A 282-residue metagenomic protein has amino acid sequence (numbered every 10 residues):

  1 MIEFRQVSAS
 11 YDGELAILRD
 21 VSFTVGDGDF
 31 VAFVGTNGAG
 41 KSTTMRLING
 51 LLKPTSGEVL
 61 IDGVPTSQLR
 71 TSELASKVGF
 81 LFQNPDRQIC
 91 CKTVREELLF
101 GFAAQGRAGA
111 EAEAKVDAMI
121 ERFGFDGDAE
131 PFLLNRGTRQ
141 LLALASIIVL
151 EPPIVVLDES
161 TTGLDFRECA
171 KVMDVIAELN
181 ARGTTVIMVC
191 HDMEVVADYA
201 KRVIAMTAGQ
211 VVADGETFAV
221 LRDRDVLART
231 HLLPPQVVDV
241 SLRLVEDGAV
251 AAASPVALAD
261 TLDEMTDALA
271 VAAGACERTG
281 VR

Functional and structural regions predicted by a protein language model:
V34-T36: The feature captures the beta-strand-to-loop junction immediately N-terminal to the Walker
N49: Helix-to-loop junction immediately C-terminal to a conserved catalytic motif
G57-P65, L74: Conserved ABC transporter NBD signature motif
M119-L133: Conserved ABC nucleotide-binding domain
C190-H191: H-loop/switch region of ABC-family ATPase nucleotide-binding domains
V196-D198: A short, surface-exposed alpha-helical micro-motif characterized by mixed small hydrophobic and charged/polar residues
A208-G209: Conserved ABC ATPase "signature" C-loop
